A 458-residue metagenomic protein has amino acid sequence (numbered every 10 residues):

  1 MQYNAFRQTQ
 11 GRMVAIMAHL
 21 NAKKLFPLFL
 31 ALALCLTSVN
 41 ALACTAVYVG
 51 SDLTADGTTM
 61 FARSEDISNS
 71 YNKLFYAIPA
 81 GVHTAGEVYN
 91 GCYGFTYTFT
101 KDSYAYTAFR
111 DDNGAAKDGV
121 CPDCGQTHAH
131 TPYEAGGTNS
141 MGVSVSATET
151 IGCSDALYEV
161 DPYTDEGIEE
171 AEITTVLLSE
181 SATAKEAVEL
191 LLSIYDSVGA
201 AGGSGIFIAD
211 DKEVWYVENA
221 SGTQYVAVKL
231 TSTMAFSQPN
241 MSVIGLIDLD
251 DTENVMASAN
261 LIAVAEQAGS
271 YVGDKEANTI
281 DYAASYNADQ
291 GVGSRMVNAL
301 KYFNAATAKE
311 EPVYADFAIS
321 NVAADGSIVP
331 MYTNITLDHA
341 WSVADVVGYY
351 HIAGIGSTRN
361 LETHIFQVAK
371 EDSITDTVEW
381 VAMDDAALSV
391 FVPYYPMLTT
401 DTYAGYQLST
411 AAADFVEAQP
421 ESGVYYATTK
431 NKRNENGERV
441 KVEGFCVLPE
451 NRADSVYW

Functional and structural regions predicted by a protein language model:
F6, V14-L28: Bacterial N-terminal signal peptides that target proteins for export
F29-T37: Bacterial N-terminal signal peptides
V39-A43: Sec/Tat signal peptide C-region and signal peptidase I cleavage site
C44-E169, L190-D316, T336: A contiguous strand-loop segment
T174-E180: Short, well-ordered beta-strand elements within core beta-sheets of diverse protein domains
E266-T377, A382: Glycine-rich, aromatic-lined ligand/substrate-binding cores of catalytic and carbohydrate-binding domains
V346-W458: Substrate-recognition/cap regions that form aromatic- and gly/pro-loop-enriched pockets for small-molecule ligands
